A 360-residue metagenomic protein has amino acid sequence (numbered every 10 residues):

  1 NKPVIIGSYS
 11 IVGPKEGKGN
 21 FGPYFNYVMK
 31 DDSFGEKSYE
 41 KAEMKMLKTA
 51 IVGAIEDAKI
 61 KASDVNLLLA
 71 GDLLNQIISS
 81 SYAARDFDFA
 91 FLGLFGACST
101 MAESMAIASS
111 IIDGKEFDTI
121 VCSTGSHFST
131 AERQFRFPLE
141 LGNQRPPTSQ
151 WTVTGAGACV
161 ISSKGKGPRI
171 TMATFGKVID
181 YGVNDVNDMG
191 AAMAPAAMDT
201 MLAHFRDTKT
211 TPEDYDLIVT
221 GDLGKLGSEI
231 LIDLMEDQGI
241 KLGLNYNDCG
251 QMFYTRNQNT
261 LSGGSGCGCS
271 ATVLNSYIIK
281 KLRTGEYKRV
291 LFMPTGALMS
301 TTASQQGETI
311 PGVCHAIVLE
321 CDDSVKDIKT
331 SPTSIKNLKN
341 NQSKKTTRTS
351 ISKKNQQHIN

Functional and structural regions predicted by a protein language model:
N1-E40, P138-L202, D207-T210, I240-N257 (+3 more regions): Condensing-enzyme catalytic core mediating Claisen C-C bond formation in acyl metabolism
N1-L69, L73-S79, D86, A196-E213 (+5 more regions): Conserved active-site "lid/cap" helical segment
E16-K18, S79-S81, A131-R136, E229-L231 (+1 more regions): Short acidic, glycine/serine/threonine-rich loops at helix termini
Y39-E43, L69, A90-A102, S149-W151 (+1 more regions): Active-site nucleophile and cofactor-binding loops and adjacent substrate-binding regions of central metabolic enzymes
G71-Q76, C98-S99, T124-T130, G176-K177 (+2 more regions): Acidic, glycine-rich active-site loops and adjacent beta-strand->loop/helix elements that engage anionic groups
L94-C122, I161, S265-E286: Active-site-proximal alpha-helical scaffold in enzymes
T333-N360: Long, low-complexity, intrinsically disordered segments
